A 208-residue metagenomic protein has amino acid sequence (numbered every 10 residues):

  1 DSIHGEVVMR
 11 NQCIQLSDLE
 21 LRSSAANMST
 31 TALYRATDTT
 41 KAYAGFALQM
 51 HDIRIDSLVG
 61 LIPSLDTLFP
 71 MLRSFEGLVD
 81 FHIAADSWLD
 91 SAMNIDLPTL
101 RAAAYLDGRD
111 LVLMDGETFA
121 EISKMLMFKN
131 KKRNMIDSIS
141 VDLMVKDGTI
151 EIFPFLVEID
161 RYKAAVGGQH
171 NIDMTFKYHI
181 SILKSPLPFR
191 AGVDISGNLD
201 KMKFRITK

Functional and structural regions predicted by a protein language model:
D1-Q15, S23-S138, D142-K146, Y162 (+1 more regions): Membrane-proximal interfacial segments on either side of biological membranes
F155-V157: Compositionally biased, intrinsically disordered linkers/stalks adjacent to structured regions
